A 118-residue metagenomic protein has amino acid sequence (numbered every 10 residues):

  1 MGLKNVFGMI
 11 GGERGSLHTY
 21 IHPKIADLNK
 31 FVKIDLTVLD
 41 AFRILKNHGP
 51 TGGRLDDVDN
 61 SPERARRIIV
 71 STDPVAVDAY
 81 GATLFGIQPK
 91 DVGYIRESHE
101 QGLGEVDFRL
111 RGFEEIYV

Functional and structural regions predicted by a protein language model:
M1-V118: Extended, low-polarity segments enriched in aliphatic/aromatic residues
